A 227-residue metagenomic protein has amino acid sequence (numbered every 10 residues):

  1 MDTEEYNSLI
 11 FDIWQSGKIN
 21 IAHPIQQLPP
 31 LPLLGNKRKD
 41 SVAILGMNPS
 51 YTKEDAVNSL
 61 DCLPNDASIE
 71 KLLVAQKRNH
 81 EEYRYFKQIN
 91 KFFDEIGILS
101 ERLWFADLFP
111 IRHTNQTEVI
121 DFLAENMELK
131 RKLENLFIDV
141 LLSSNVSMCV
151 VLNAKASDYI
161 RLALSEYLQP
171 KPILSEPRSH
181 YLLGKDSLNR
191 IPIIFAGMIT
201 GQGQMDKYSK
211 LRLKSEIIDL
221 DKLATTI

Functional and structural regions predicted by a protein language model:
M1-H80, L133-V140, L183-N189, K222-I227: Active-site and ligand/interface coordination hotspots across diverse enzymes and nucleic-acid-associated assemblies
M1-I21, L123-I138, S157-I227: C-terminal capping/extension of enzyme domains
V42-G46, G97-D107, M148-N153, F195: A structural signal for short, well-ordered beta-strand segments and their strand-loop junctions that often border
N48-T52, F109-H113, A154-D158, M198-Q202: Short, solvent-exposed loop/turn segments at secondary-structure junctions
E54-A56, N115, I160-L162: Short glycine-/acidic-enriched loop or helix-start segments at secondary-structure transitions that form or flank
A67-P110: Low-complexity, serine/threonine/proline-enriched polar segments
W104, L108-K132: Charged, often glycine-rich, active-site loop that binds/positions anionic groups
F137-L152: Proline-aspartate-enriched helix->loop->beta-strand connector
